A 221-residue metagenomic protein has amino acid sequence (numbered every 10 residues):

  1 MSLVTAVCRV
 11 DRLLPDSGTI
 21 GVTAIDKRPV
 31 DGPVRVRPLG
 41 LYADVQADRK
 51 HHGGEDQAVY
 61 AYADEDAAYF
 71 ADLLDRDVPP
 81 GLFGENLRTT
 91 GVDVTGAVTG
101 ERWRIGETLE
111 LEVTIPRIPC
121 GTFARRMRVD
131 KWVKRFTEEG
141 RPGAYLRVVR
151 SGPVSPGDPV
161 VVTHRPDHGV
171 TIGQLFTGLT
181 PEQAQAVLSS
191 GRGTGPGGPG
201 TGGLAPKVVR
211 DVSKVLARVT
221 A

Functional and structural regions predicted by a protein language model:
M1-R125, K131, H164, H168-A221: Electropositive, beta-rich accessory/interaction domains or terminal extensions that provide binding surfaces
T89, G143-R150: Short alpha-helix capping/helix-loop boundary micro-motifs
G100, S151, S155-G157: Loop/turn positions that initiate beta-strands
T108, G157-D158: Residue-level signal for inorganic ion chemistry
R126-R141: Double-stranded beta-helix
P142-G143, G157, I172: Hydrophobic, well-ordered secondary-structure segments
V160-V162: Short, hydrophobic/aromatic-enriched beta-strand segments in well-ordered soluble domains
